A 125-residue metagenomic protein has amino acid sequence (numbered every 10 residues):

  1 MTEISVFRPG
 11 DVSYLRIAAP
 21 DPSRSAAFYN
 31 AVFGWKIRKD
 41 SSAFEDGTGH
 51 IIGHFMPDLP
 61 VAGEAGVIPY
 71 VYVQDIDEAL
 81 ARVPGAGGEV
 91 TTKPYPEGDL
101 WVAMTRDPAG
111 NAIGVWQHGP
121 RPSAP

Functional and structural regions predicted by a protein language model:
M1-S23, H50-I51, V67-P69, H118-P125: N-terminal beta-strand motif that seeds the catalytic metal site of vicinal oxygen chelate
Y14, H54-M56, G66, V73 (+2 more regions): Residue-level hotspots at or immediately adjacent to binding/recognition sites across diverse folds
A19-P20, G47-T48, L59-P60, V73-I76 (+2 more regions): Short loop segments at secondary-structure junctions
D21-K36: Amphipathic alpha-helical segments
D21-P22, V71-A112: Vicinal oxygen chelate
F33-V67, A112-H118: Conserved short beta-strand elements that form part of the metal-binding/catalytic scaffold of enzyme active sites
S42-A43, E97-G98, A124: Conserved beta-strand edge residues that scaffold enzyme active sites
